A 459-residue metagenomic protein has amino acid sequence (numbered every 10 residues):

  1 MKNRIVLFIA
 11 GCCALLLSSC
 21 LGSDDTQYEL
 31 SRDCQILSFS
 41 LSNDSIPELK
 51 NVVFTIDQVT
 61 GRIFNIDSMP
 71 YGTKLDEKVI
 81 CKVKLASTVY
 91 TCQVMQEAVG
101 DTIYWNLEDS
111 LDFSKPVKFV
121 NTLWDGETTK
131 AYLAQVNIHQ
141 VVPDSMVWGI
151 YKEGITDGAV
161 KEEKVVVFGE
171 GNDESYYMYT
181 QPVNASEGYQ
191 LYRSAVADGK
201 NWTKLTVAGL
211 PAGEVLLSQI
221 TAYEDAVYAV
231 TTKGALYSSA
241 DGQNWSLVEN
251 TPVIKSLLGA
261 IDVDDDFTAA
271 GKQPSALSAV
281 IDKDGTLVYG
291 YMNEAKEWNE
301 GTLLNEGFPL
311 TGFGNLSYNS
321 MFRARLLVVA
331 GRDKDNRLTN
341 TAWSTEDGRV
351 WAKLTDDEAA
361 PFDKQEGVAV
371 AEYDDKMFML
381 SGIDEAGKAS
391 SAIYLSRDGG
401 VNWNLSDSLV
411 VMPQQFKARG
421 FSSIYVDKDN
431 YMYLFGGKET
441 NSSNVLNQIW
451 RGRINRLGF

Functional and structural regions predicted by a protein language model:
L16-S19: C-terminal motif of bacterial Sec signal peptides marking the signal peptidase cleavage site
L21-K164: Predominantly extracytoplasmic/ectodomain segments of secreted and cell-surface proteins
D144-G154, K200-G209, S246-V253, W298-G307 (+3 more regions): Beta-propeller fold detector
D157-G169, G209-E224, N250-Q273, L303-F322 (+2 more regions): Repeated scaffold domains used in trafficking and secretory/extracellular systems, primarily beta-propellers
N172-Y179, E224-A229, F267-A279, F322-V329 (+3 more regions): Entry beta-strands of beta-propeller and related beta-repeat scaffolds
Q181-E187, G234-A235, V280-G285, V329-R337 (+3 more regions): Short glycine/acidic-enriched loop and turn motifs that connect beta-strands
R193-A197, S238-A240, G290-N293, S344-T345 (+2 more regions): Conserved Ser/Thr-centered positions that define the repeating blades of beta-propeller domains
P413-F459: Blade-level signature of beta-propeller repeat domains, shared across WD40, Kelch, NHL, RCC1 and BNR/Asp-box propellers
